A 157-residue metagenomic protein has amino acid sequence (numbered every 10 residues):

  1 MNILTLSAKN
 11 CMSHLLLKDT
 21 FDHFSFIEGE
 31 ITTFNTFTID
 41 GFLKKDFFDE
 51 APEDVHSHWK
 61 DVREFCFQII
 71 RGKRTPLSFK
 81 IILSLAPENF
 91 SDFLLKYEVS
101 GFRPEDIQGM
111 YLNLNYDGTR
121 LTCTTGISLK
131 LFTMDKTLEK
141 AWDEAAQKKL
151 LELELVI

Functional and structural regions predicted by a protein language model:
M1-R63: Charge-rich, low-complexity N-terminal segments
N2-T5, L15-K18, V62, L95 (+4 more regions): Generic alpha-helix detector with strongest preference for long hydrophobic helices that associate with membranes
S7, T32, D40, S91 (+3 more regions): A generic structural micro-environment signature that highlights single residues at secondary-structure boundaries
T33, F42, F102, L131 (+1 more regions): Short, surface-exposed, charged/polar-biased interaction segments
D46-F47, P52-E53, K96-E98, K130-T133: Short, Lys/Arg-enriched charge-dense amphipathic segments
S57-T119: Surface-exposed, low-hydrophobicity interaction/linker segments
L121-I157: Mixed-charge, glycine-accented linear interaction segment located at domain edges/termini
